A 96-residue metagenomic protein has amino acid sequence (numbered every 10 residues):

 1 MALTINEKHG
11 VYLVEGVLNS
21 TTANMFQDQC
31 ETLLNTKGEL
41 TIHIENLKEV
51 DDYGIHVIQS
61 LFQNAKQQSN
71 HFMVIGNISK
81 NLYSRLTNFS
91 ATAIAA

Functional and structural regions predicted by a protein language model:
M1-A96: STAS-like cytosolic regulatory interaction modules
